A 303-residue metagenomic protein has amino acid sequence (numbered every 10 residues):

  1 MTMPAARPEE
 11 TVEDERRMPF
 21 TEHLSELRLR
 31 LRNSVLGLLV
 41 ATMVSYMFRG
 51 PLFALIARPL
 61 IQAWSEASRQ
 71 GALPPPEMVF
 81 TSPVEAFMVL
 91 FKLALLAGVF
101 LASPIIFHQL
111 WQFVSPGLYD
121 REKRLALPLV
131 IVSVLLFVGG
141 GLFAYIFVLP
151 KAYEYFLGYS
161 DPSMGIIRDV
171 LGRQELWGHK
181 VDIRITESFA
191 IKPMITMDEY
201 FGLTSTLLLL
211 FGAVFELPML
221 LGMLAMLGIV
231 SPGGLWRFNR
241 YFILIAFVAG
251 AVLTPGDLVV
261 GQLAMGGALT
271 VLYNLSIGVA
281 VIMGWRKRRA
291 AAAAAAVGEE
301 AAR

Functional and structural regions predicted by a protein language model:
M1-R303: Membrane topogenic/interface segments and analogous intrinsically disordered interaction regions
